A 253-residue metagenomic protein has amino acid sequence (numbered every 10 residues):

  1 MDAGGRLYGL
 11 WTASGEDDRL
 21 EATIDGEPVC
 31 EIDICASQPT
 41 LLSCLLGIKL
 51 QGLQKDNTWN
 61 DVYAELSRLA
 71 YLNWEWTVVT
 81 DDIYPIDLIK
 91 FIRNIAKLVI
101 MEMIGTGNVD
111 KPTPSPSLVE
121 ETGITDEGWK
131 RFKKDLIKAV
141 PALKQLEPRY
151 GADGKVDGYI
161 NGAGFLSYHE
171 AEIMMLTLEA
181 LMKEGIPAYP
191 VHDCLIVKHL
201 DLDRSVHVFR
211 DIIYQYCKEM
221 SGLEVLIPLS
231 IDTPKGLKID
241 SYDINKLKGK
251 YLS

Functional and structural regions predicted by a protein language model:
D2, G9-G158: Helical catalytic core of nucleic-acid polymerases
D33, I100, P187-H199: Catalytic palm active-site di-aspartate
I34-A36, R93, S167-E170, M174 (+2 more regions): Active-site-proximal structural scaffolding
Q38-L45, H199-V208: A short acidic (Asp/Glu
T106-P114, L202-S253: C-terminal polymerase-core module
K155-I173: Adenine-nucleotide phosphate-binding core of ATP-dependent small-molecule kinases
E172-V191: Active-site palm subdomain of RNA-directed nucleic acid polymerases
